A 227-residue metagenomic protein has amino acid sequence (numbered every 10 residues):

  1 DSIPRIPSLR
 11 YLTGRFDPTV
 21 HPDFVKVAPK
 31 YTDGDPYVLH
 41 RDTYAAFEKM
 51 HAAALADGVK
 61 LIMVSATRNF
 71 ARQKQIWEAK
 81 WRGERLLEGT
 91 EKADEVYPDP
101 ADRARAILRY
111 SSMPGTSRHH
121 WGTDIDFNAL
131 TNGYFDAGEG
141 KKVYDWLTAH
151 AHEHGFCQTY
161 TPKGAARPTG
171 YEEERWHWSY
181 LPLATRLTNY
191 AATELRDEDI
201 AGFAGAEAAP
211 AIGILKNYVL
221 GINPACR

Functional and structural regions predicted by a protein language model:
I3-R227: Cell-envelope/glycan interface and biosynthesis
